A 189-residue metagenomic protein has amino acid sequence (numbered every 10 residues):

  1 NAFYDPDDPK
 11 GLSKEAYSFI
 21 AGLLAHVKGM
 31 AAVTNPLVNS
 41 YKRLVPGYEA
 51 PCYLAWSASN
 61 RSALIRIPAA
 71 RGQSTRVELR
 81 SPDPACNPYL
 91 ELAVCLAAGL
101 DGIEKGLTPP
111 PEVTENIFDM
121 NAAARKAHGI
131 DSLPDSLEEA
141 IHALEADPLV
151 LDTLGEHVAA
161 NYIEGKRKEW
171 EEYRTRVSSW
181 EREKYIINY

Functional and structural regions predicted by a protein language model:
N1-Y4: Intrinsically disordered, proline/serine/glycine-rich low-complexity cytoplasmic regions
P6-Y189: Catalytic-core signal marking the mid-to-C-terminal active-site face
